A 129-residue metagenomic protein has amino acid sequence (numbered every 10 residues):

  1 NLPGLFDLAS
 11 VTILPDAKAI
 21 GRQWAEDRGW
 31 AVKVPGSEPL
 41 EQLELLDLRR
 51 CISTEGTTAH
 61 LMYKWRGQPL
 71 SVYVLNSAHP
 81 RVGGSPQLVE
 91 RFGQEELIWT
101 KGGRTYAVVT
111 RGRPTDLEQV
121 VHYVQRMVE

Functional and structural regions predicted by a protein language model:
N1-H60, W65-R66, P86: Juxtamembrane extracytoplasmic segments of single-/few-pass membrane proteins
S10, S53-G56, S71, P80 (+1 more regions): Residues in flexible loops and secondary-structure boundaries
G29-W30, N76-P80: Short, positively charged
K64-Q68, H79-E129: A short, solvent-exposed beta-edge/loop patch
Q68, Y73-V74: Acidic/His-leaning functional-site neighborhoods
